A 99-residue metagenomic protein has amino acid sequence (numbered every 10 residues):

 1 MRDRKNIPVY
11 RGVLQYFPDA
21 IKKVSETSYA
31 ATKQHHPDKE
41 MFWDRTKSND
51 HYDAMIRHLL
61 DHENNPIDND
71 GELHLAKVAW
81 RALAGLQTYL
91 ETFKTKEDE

Functional and structural regions predicted by a protein language model:
M1-E99: Intrinsically disordered, low-complexity regulatory regions that flank transcription factor DNA-binding cores
